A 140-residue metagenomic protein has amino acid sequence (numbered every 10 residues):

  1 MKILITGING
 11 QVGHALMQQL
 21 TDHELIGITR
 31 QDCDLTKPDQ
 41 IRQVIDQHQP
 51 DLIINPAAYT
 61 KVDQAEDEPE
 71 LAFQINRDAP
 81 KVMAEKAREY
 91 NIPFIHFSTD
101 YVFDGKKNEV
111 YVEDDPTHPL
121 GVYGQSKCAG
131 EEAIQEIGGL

Functional and structural regions predicted by a protein language model:
I3-L20: N-terminal Rossmann NAD(P)H-binding glycine-rich loop of SDR-like oxidoreductase domains
T6, I28, I53-A57, F94-T99: SDR active-site strand-loop-helix element
A15, Q19, K86, A133: Rossmann-fold NAD(P)-dependent oxidoreductase module
T21-Q43: Adenosine-cofactor binding site in Rossmann-like domains, unifying the SAM/SAH pocket of S-adenosylmethionine-dependent
D39-I75: NAD(P)H-binding glycine-rich loop region in Rossmannoid oxidoreductase-like domains and their noncatalytic homologs
H48, K86-Y90, I137: Helix C-cap/helix->beta junction micro-motif
D67-I95: NAD(P)-cofactor binding segment of oxidoreductase domains
Q74, D78-V82, V102-L140: Catalytic helix-loop patch of NAD(P)-dependent Rossmann-fold dehydrogenases
